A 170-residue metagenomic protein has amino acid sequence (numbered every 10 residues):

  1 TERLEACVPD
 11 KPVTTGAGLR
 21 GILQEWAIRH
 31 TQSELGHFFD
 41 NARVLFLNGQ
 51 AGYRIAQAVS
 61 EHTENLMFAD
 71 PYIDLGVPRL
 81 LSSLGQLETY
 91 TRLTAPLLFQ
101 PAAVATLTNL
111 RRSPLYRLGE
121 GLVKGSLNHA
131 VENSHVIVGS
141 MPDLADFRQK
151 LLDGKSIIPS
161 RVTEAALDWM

Functional and structural regions predicted by a protein language model:
T1-M170: Conserved mixed alpha/beta catalytic, RNA-binding, or beta-rich assembly cores of soluble enzyme, regulatory
